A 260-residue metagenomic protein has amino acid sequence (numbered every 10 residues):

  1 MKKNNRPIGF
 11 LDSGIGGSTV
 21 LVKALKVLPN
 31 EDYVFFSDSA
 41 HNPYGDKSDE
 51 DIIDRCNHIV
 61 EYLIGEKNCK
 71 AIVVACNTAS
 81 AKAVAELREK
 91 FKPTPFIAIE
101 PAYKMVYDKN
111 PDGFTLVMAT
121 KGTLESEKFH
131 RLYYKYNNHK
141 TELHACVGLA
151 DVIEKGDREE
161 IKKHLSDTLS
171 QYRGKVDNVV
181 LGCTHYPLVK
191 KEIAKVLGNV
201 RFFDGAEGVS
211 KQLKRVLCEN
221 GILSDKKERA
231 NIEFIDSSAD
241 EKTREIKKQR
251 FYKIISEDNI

Functional and structural regions predicted by a protein language model:
M1-I260: Non-catalytic structural scaffold of enzyme domains
